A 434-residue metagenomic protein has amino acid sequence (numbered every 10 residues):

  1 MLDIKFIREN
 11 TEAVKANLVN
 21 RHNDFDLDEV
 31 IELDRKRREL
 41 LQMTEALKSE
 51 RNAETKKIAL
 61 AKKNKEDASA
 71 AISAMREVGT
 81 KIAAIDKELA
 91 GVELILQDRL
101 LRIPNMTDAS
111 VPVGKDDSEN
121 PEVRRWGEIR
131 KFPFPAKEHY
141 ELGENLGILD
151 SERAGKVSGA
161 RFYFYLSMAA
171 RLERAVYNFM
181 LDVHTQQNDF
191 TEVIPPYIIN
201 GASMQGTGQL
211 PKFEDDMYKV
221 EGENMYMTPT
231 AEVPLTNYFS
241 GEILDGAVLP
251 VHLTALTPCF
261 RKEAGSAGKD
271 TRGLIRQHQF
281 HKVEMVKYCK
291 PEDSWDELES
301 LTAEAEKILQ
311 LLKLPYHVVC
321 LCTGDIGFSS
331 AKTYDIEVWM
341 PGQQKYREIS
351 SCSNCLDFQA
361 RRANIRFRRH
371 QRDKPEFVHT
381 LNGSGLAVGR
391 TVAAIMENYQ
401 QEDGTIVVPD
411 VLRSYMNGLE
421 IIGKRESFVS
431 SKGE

Functional and structural regions predicted by a protein language model:
M1-I129, E144, I148: N-terminal alpha-helical targeting/anchoring segments
R125-E434: TRNA-recognition modules of translation machinery and tRNA-sensing kinases, especially anticodon-binding
